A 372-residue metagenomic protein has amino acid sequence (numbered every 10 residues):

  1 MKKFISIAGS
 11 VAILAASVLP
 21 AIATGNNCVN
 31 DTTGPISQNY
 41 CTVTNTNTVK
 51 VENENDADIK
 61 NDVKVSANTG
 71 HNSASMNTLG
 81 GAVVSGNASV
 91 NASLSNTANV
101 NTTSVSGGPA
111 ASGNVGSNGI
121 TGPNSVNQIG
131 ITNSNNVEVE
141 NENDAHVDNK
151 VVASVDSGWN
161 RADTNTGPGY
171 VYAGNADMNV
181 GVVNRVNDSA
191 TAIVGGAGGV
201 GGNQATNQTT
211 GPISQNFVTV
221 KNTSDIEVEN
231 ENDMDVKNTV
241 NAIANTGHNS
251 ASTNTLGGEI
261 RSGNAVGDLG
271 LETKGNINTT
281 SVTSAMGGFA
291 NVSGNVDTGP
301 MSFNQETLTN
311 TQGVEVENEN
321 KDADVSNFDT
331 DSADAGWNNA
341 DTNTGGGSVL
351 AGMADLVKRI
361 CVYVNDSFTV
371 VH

Functional and structural regions predicted by a protein language model:
M1-A23: Sec-dependent, cleavable N-terminal signal peptides
I22-H372: Low-complexity repeat regions of mature extracellularly deployed or surface/particle-associated proteins
